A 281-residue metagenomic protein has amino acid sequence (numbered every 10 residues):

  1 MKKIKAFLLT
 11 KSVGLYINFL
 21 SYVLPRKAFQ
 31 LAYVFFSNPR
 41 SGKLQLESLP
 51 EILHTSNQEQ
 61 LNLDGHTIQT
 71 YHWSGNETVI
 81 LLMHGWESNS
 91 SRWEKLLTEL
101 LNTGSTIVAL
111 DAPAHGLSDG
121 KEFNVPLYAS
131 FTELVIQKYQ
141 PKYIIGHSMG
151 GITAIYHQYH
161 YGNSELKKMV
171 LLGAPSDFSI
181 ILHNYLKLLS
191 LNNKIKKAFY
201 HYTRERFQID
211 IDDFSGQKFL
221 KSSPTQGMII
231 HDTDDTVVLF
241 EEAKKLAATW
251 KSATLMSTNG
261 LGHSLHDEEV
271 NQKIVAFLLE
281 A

Functional and structural regions predicted by a protein language model:
K3-Q60: An N-terminal hydrophobic leader/cap segment in hydrolases
S90, L97-D119: Conserved alpha/beta-hydrolase
E122-K142: Alpha/beta-hydrolase active-site loop
G146-A154: Gly/Ala-rich beta-loop-alpha elbow adjacent to hydrolase catalytic centers
N163-I209: Hydrolase active-site cap/lid region
S222-P224, I229-H231, D235: Short beta-strand/loop motif that positions the catalytic acidic residue of the alpha/beta-hydrolase fold
T236-E242: Conserved alpha/beta-hydrolase "acid-adjacent" motif
L261-N271: Catalytic histidine-centered segment of alpha/beta-hydrolase-like enzymes
